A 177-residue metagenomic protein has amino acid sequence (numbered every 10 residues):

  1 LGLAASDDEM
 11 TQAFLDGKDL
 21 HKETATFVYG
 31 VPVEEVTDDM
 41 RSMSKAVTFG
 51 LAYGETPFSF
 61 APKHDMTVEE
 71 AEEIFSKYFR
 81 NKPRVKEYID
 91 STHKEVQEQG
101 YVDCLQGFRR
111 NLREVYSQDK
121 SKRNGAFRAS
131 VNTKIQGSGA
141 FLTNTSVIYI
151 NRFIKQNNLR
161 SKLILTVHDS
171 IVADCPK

Functional and structural regions predicted by a protein language model:
L1-P32: Function-dense linear segments that define catalytic or interfacial modules in macromolecule-processing proteins
A4-A5, H64, K177: A short beta-strand motif that forms part of the nucleic acid-binding face of small beta-barrel RNA-binding folds
T26-R160, T166: Conserved catalytic core of nucleic-acid polymerases
D169: Glycine-rich phosphate-binding loops at beta-strand->alpha-helix junctions
V172-P176: Short hydrophobic/aromatic beta-strand micro-patches that form the beta-sheet surface supporting nucleotide- or nucleic
